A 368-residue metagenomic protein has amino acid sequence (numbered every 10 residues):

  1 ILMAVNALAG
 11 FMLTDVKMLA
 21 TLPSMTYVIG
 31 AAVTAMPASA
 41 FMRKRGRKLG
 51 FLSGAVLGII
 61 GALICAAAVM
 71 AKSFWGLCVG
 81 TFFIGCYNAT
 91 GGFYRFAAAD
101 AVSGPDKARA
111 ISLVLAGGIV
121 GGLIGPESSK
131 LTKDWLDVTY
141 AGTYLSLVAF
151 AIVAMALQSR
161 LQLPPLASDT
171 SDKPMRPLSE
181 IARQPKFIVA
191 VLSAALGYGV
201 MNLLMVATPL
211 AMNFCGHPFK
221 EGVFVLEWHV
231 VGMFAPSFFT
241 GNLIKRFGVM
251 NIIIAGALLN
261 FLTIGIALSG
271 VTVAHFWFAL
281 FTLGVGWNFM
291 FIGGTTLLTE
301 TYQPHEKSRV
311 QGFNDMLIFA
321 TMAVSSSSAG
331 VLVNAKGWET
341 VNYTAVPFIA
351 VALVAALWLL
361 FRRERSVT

Functional and structural regions predicted by a protein language model:
N6, N88-V102, F289-Y302: Intracellular juxtamembrane helix-capping segments at the cytosolic ends of symmetry-related transmembrane helices
T34-R47, A235-V249, V333: Helix-to-loop junctions at the C-terminal end of transmembrane segments in multipass secondary transporters
V56-A71, L259-V271: C-terminal ends and interior cores of transmembrane alpha-helices in multi-pass membrane transporters/permeases
A71-G76, G104, L113-S159: Helix-loop-helix hairpin linking two adjacent transmembrane segments in secondary transporters
F74-A89, H275-F289: Hydrophobic core of transmembrane alpha-helices in multi-pass small-molecule transporters, especially MFS/SLC-type
C78-G117: Cytoplasmic helix-loop-helix junction between adjacent transmembrane helices in 12-TM secondary transporters
V148-S168, A355-L360: C-terminal membrane-cytosol helix-exit motif in multi-pass small-molecule transporters
L163-L192: Juxtamembrane intracellular "pre-TM" segments in multi-pass secondary transporters
